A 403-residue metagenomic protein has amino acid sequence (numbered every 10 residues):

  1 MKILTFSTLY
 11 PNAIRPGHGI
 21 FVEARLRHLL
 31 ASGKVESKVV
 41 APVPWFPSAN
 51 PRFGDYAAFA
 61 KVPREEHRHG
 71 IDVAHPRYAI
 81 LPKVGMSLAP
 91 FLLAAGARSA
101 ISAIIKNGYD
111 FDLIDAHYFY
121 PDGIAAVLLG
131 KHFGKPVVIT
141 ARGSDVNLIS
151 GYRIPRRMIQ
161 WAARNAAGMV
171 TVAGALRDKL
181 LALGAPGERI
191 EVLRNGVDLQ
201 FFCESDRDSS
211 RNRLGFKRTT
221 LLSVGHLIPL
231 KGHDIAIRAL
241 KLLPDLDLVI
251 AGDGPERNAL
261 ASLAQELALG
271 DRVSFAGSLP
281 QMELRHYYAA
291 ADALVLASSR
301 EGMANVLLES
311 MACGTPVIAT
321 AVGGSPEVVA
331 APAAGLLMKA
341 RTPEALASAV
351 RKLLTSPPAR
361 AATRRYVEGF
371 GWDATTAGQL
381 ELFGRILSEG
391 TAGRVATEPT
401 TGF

Functional and structural regions predicted by a protein language model:
M1-H69, T401-F403: N-terminal subdomain of nucleotide-sugar transferases
I20, I124, T219-L242, P255-A261 (+1 more regions): A conserved mid-protein helix/loop that constitutes part of the nucleotide-sugar donor-binding site
I149-S150, L181, V197-N212, G390: Acidic anion/phosphate-binding donor-loop and adjacent secondary structure in glycosyltransferase catalytic cores
A175, G196: Carbohydrate-associated surface elements
S278-L279, H286-A291: Short alpha-helical donor nucleotide-sugar binding micro-motif in glycosyltransferases
S299: Aromatic "clamp/platform" in nucleotide-sugar-dependent glycosyltransferases that forms part of the donor/acceptor
P316-A319, V329: Short hydrophobic beta-strand element within catalytic cores of glycosyltransferases and related nucleotide-activated
A331-P332, L336-T342, K352-P357: Conserved acidic donor-binding segment of nucleotide-sugar-dependent glycosyltransferases
